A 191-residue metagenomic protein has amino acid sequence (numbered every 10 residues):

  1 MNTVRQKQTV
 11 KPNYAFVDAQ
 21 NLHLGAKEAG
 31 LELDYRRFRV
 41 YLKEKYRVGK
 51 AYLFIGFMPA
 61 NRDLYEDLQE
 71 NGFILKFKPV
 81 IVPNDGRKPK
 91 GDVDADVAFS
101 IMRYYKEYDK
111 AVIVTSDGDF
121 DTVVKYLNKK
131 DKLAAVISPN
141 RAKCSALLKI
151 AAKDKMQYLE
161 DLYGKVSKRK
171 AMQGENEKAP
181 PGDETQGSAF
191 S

Functional and structural regions predicted by a protein language model:
M1-S191: Terminal and domain-boundary accessory regions
